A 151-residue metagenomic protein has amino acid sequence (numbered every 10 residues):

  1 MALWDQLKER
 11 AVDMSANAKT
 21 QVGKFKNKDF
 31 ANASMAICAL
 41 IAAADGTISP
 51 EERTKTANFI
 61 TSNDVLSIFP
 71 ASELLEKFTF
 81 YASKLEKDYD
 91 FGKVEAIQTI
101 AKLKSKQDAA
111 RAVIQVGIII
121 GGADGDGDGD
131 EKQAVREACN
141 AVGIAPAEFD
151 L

Functional and structural regions predicted by a protein language model:
M1-L40, T47-L151: Small-residue-enriched hydrophobic alpha-helices in membranes
